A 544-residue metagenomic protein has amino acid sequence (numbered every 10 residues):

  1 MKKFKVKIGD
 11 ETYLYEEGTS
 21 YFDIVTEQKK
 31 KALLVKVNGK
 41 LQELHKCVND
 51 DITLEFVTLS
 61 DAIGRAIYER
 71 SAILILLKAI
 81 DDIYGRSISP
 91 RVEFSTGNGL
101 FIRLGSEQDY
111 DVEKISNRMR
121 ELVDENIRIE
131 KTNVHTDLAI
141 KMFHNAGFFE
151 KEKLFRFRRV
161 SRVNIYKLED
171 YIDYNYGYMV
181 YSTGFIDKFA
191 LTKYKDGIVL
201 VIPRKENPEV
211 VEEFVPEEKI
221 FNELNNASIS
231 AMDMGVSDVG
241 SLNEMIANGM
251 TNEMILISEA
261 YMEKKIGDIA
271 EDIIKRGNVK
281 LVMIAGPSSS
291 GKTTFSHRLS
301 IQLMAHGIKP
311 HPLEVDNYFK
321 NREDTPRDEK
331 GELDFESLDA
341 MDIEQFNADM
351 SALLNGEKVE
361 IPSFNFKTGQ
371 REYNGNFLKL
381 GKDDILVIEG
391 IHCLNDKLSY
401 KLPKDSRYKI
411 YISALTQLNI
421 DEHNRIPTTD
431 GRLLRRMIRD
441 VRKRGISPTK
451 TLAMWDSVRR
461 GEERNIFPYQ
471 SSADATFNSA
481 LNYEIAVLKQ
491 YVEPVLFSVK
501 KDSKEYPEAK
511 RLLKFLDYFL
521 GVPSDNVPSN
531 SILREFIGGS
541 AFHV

Functional and structural regions predicted by a protein language model:
L34, K46-N49, T53-I67, A79 (+3 more regions): Auxiliary tRNA-acceptor-end handling modules of aminoacyl-tRNA synthetases
G277, Y400-V544: Conserved NTP phosphate-binding and transfer environment spanning the P-loop NTPase/kinase superfamily
V282-I284: Hydrophobic anchor at the beta1->P-loop junction of P-loop NTPases
S289: Walker A (P-loop) phosphate-binding loop of P-loop NTPases
K292: Conserved lysine of the Walker
F295, L299: Hydrophobic positions on the alpha1 helix immediately C-terminal to the Walker A/P-loop
H306-E323: Short beta-strand-centered segment that lines the nucleotide-binding/catalytic pocket of NTP-utilizing
D324-F366: Conserved nucleotide-sensing/catalytic segment adjacent to the nucleotide-binding pocket in NTP-handling enzymes
